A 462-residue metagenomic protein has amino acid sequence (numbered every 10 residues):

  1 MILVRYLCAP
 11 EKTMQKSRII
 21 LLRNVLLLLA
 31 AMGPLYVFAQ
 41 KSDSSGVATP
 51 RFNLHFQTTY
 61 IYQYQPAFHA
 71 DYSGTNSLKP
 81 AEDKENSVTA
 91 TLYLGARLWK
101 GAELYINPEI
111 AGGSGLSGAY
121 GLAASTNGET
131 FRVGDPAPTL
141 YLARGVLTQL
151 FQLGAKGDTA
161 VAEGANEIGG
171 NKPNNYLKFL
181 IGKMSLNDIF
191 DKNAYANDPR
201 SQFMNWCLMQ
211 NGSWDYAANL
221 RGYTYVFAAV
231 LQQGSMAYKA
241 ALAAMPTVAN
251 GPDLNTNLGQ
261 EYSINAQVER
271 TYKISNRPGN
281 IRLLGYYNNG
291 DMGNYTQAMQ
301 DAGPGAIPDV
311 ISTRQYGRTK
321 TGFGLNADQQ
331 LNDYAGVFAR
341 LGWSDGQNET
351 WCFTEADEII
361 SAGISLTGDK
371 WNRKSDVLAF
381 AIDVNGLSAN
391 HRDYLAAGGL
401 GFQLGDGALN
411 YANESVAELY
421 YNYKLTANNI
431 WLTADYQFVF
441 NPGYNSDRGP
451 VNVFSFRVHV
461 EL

Functional and structural regions predicted by a protein language model:
K41-L54, P66-A67, A96, K100-L104 (+7 more regions): Short loop/turn motifs that connect adjacent beta-strands in outer-membrane beta-barrel proteins
G46-S73, L78, L177-F179, C207-M209 (+1 more regions): Transmembrane beta-strand segments of Gram-negative outer membrane beta-barrel proteins
P50, K84-A90, P138-A143, R221-Y225 (+6 more regions): Residues that define the transmembrane beta-barrel architecture of outer-membrane proteins
L54, T58-Y64, I106-I110, F179-K183 (+8 more regions): Transmembrane beta-barrel strands of outer-membrane/channel proteins
F56, A90-A96, G145-Q149, I181 (+9 more regions): Residues on the lipid-exposed face of transmembrane beta-strands in outer-membrane beta-barrel proteins
Y64-S87, N193-A196, D447: Surface-exposed strand-loop-strand hairpins of Gram-negative outer-membrane beta-barrel proteins
Y120-A137, G154-S263, Q267, D309 (+2 more regions): Surface-exposed coil loops of outer-membrane beta-barrel proteins
Q267-E269, L284, N288-G317, F338 (+2 more regions): Outer membrane beta-barrel transmembrane domains
